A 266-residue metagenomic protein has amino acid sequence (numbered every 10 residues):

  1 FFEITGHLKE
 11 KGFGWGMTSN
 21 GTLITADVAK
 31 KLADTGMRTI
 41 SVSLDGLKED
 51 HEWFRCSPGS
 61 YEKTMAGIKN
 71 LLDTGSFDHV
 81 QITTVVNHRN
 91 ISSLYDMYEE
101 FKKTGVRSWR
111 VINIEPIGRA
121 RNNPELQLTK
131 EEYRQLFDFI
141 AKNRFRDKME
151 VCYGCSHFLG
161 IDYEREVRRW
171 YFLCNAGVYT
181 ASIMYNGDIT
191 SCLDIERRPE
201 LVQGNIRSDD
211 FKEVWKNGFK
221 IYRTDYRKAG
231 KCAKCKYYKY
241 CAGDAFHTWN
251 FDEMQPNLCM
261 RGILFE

Functional and structural regions predicted by a protein language model:
F1-P116, L126-T129: Radical SAM/AdoMet-radical enzyme domain recognition
L8, K102-K103, R107, N123-M149 (+2 more regions): A structural motif corresponding to the C-terminal lobe/cap of the Radical SAM core domain
E52-F54, A120-P124, Y163-R165: Short acidic, glycine/proline-rich loop/turn micro-motifs
D73-G75, E131-R165, D188-A242: C-terminal accessory region of radical SAM enzymes
Y163-C174: Short, basic/aromatic recognition patches
C174-V178, E200: Short, small/polar residue-rich loop motifs at catalytic or cofactor-binding pockets
I183-N186: Short, acidic, Ser/Thr-enriched surface-loop or helix-capping motifs
Y226-E266: Cysteine-cluster motifs in flexible loop/terminal segments that predominantly coordinate metals
